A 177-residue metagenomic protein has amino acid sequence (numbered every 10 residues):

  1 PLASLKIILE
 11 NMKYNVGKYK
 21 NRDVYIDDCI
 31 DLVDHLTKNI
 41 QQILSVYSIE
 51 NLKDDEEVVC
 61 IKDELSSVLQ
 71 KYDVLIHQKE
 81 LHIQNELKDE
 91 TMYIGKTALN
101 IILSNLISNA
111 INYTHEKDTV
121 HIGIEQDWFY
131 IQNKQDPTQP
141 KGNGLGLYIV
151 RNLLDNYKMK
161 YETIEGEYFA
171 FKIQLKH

Functional and structural regions predicted by a protein language model:
P1-E10: Short post-phosphohistidine helix in the DHp/HisKA domain of histidine kinases
K13-K20: Short acidic helix/loop segment immediately C-terminal to the autophosphorylated histidine in two-component histidine
D28-L36: Short alpha-helical segment of the dimerization/phosphotransfer core of two-component systems
E50-D55, L87, T91-T97: Conserved micro-motifs of the catalytic ATP-binding
L75-Q84: Short conserved segments within the C-terminal catalytic ATPase subdomain
A110-I111: Short helix-loop "hinge" at the ATP-lid/N-box region of the Bergerat-fold HATPase_c
K117-W128: Short beta-strand/loop element within the Bergerat-fold HATPase_c
